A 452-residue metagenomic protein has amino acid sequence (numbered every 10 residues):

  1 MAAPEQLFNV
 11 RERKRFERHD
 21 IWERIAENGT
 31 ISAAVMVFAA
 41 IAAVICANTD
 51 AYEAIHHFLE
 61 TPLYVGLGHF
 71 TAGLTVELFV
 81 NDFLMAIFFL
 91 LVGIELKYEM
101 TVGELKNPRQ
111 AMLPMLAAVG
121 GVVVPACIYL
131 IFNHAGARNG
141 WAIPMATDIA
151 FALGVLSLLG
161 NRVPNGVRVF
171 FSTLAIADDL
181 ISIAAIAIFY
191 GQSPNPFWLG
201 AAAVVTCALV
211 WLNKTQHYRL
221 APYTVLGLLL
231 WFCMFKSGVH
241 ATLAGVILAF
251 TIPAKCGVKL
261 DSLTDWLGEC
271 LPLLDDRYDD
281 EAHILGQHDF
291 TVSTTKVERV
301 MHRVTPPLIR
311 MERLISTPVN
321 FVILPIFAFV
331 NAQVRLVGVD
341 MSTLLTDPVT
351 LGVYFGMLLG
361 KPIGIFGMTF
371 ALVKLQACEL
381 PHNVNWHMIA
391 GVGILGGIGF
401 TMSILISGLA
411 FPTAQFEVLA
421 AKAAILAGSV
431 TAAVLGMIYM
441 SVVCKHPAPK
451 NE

Functional and structural regions predicted by a protein language model:
A2-N28, I45-N48, N213, P222-L226 (+2 more regions): Predominantly late transmembrane helices and immediately cytosolic-facing juxtamembrane segments
H19-E23, L90-K106, L153-P164, C207-Y218 (+3 more regions): C-terminal ends of transmembrane helices
V35-N48, F88-I94, V124-C127, V205-V210 (+5 more regions): Hydrophobic core segments of alpha-helical transmembrane domains in multi-pass membrane transport and ion-translocation
C46-F58, T71-E77, L91-N107, V123-A142: Transmembrane alpha-helix boundary signature
F58, E77-F89, G136-A150, G191-V204 (+2 more regions): Structural signature of hydrophobic alpha-helical transmembrane segments
H69, G73-V102, P318-V339, Y354 (+3 more regions): Hydrophobic transmembrane alpha-helices of secondary-active transporters and Na+-translocating membrane complexes
E99-A126, N195-V204, G338-I363, W386 (+2 more regions): Entry/N-cap segments of selected transmembrane alpha helices and their immediately preceding amphipathic helices
L156-P272: Functional cores that coordinate and move charged inorganic groups
